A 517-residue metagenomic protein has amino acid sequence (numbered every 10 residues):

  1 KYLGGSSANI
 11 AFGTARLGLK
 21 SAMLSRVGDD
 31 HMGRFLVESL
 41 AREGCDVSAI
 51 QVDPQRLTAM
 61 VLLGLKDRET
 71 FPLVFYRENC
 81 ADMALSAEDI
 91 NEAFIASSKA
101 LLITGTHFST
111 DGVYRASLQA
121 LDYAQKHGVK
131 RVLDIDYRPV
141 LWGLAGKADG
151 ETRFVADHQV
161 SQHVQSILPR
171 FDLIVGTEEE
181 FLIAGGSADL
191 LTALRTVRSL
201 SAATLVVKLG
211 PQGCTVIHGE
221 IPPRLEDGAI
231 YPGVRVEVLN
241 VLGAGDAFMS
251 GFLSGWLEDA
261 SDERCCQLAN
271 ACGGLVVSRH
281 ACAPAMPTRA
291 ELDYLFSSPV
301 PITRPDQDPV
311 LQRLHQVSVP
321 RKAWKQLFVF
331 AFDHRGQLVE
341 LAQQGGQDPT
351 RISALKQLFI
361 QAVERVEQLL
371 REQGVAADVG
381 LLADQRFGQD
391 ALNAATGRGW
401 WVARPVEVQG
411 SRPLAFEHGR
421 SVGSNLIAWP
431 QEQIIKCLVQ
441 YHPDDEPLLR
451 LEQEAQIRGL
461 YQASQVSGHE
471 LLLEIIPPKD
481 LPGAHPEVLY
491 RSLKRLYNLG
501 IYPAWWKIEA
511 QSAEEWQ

Functional and structural regions predicted by a protein language model:
N9-K20, L63-L65, G255-E258: Alpha-helix C-terminal capping segments
K20-G105, D293-I302: Conserved N-terminal subdomain of the carbohydrate kinase-like
L85-I90, H158-V164, L414-A428, V488-L496: Short, acidic/polar
A100-T196, A203, P211-E220, I475 (+1 more regions): Conserved beta-alpha-beta core of the PfkB/ribokinase-like small-molecule kinase fold
D122-K126, Q159, G186-P309: Conserved phosphate-binding/catalytic region of the ribokinase-like
I302-D445: Alpha/beta catalytic barrel-like cores
F330, E474, W506: Conserved, mostly hydrophobic/aromatic
Q361, Q368, R420-I434, H442-P443 (+4 more regions): Alpha/beta enzyme core
